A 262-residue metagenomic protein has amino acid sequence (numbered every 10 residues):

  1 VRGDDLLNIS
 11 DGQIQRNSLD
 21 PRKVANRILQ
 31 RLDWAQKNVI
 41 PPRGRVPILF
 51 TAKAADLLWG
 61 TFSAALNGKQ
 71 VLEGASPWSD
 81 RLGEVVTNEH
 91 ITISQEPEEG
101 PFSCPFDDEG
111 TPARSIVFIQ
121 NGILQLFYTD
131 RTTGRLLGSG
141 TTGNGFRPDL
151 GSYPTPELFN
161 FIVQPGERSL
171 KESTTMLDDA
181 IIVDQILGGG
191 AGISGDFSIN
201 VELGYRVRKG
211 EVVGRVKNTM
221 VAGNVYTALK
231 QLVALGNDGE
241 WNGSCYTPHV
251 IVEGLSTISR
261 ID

Functional and structural regions predicted by a protein language model:
V1-F62, L66, L126: Internal alpha/beta scaffold segment
S10, A55, N67, G74 (+3 more regions): Glycine-rich, flexible loop/turn motifs
A25, R81-D262: Dual-mode signal for accessory low-complexity, basic/Gly-rich regions
I48, T61, W78, H90-T92: Aspartyl protease catalytic domain
F50-T51, Q70, G189-A191: Alpha-helical protein-protein interaction elements
A65-V86: Amphipathic alpha-helical
